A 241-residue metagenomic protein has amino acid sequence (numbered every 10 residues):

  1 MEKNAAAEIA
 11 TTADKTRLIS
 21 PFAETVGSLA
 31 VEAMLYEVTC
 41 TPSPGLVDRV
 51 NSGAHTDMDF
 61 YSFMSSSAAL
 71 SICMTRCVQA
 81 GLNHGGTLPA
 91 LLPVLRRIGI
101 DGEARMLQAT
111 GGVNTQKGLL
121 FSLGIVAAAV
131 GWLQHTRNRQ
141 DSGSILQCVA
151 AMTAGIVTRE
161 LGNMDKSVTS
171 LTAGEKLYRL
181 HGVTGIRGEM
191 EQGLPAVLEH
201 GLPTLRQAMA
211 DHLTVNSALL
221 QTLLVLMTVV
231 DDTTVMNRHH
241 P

Functional and structural regions predicted by a protein language model:
M1-G85, L92, V130-P241: Phosphate-rich cofactor/ligand-interacting catalytic cores and adjacent structured alpha/beta frameworks
M74-W132: Long, hydrophobic/aromatic-enriched structural stretches that serve as scaffold segments
